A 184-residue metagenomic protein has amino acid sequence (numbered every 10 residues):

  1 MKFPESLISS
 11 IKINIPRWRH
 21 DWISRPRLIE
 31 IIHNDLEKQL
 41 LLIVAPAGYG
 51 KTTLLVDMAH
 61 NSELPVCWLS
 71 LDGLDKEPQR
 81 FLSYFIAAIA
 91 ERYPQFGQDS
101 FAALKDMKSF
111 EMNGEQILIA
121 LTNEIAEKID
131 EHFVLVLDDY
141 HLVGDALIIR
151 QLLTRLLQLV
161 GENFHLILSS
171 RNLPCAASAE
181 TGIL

Functional and structural regions predicted by a protein language model:
M1-I32, D99-K105: Conserved adenine-nucleotide phosphate-binding loops and their immediately adjacent elements
F3-P4, I8-S10, H33-L36, H60-P65 (+1 more regions): A conserved switch/coupling segment of P-loop NTPase cores
W22-P26, Y49, M112-Q116, L147: Conserved phosphate-coordination/catalytic loops
K38-V56: Walker A/P-loop nucleotide-binding motif
L41-I43, P65-L69, I167: Hydrophobic/aromatic beta-strand patches that form the interior of the parallel beta-sheet core in alpha/beta enzyme
A45, L71-G73, R171: Active-site donor-binding loop signature of nucleotide-sugar glycosyltransferases
L54-H132, L142-G144: Conserved phosphate-binding/catalytic loops and adjacent sensor/switch elements of nucleotide-binding enzymes, spanning
